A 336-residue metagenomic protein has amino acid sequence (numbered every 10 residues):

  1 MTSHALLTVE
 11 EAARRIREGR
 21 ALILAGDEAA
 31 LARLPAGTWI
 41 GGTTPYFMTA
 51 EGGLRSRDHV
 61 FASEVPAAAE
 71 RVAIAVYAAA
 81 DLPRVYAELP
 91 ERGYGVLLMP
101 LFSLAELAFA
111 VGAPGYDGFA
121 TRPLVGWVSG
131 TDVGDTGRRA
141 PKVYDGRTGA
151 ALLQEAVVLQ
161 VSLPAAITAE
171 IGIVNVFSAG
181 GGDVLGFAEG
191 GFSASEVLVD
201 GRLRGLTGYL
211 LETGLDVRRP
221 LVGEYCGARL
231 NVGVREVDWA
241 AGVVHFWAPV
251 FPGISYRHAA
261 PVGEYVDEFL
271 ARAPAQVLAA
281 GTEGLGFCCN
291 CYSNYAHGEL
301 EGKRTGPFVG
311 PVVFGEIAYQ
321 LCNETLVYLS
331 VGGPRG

Functional and structural regions predicted by a protein language model:
M1-G336: Hydrophobic alpha/beta core scaffold segments
